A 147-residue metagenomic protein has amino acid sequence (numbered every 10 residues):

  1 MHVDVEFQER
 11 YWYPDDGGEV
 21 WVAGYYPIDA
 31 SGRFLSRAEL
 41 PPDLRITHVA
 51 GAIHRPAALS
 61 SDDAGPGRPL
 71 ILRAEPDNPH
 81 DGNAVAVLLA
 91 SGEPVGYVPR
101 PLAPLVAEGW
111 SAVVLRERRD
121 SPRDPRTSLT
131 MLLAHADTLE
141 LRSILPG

Functional and structural regions predicted by a protein language model:
M1-G147: Conserved active-site motif detector
